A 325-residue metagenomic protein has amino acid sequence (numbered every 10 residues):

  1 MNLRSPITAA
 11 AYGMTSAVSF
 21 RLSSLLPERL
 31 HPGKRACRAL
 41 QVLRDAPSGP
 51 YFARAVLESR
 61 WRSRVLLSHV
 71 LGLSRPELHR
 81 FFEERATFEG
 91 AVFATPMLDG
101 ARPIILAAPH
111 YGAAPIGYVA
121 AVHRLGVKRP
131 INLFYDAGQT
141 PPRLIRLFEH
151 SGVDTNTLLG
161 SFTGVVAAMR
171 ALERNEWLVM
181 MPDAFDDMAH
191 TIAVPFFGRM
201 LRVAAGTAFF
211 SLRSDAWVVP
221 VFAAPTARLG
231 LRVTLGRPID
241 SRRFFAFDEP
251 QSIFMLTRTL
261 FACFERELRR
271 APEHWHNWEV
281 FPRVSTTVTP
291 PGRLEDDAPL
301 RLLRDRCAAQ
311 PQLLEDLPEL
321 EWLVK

Functional and structural regions predicted by a protein language model:
M1-A108, A113, L144-L147, R304 (+1 more regions): Membrane-anchoring hydrophobic helices of lipid-metabolizing enzymes
S24, F81, I105, D154-T155 (+2 more regions): Short, contiguous strand/loop micro-motifs
K34, D136-Q139, M200-A204: Active-site metal-coordination segments of metallo-dependent hydrolases
V92, P115-A120, M180, A208: Contiguous, well-ordered alpha-helical segments that form the cores/surfaces of helical PPI scaffolds
P96-A101, G126, A171-R174: Flexible, charged surface loops at secondary-structure boundaries
A101-G160, A189-H190: Catalytic core of membrane glycerolipid acyltransferases/transacylases, capturing the structured, soluble-facing
F162-K325: Non-catalytic C-terminal accessory region of glycerolipid acyltransferases and related lyso-lipid remodeling enzymes
